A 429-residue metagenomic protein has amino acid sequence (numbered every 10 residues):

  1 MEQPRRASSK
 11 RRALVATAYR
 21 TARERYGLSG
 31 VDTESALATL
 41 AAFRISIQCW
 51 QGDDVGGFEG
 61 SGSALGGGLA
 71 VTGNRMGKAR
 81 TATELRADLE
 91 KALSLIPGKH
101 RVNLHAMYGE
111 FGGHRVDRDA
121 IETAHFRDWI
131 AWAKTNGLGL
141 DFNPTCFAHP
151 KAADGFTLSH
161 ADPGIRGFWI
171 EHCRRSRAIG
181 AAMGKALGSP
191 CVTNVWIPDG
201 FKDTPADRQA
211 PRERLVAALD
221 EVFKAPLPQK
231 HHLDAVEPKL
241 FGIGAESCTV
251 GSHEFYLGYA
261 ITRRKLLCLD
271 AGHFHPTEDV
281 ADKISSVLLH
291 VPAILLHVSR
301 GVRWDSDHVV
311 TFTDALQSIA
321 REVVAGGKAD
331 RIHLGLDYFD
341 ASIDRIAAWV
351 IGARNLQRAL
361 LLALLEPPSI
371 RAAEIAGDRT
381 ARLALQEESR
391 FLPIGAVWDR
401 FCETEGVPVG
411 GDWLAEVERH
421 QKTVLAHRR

Functional and structural regions predicted by a protein language model:
M1-A161, F168, R177-A178, K185 (+6 more regions): Alpha/beta catalytic barrel-like cores
A124-G137, H160-S176, P211-P228, H253-R264: Acidic, His- and aromatic-enriched active-site or binding-groove loops in soluble protein domains that engage sugars
K185, P190-T204: Aromatic- and glycine-enriched pocket-lining scaffold segments that form the walls of small-molecule binding clefts
P198-G200, K239, Y338: Short linear capping/connector segments at secondary-structure termini
T204-A315: Acidic/histidine-rich catalytic cores of soluble enzymes
